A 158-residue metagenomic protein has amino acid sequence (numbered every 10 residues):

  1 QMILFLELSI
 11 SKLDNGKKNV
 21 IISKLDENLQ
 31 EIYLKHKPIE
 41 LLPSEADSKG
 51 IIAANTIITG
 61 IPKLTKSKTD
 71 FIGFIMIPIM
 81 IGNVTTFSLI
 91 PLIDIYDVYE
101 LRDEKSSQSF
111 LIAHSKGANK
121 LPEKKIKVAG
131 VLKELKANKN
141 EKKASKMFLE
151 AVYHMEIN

Functional and structural regions predicted by a protein language model:
Q1-N158: OB-fold and OB-like single-stranded nucleic-acid-recognition modules and their adjacent interaction interfaces
